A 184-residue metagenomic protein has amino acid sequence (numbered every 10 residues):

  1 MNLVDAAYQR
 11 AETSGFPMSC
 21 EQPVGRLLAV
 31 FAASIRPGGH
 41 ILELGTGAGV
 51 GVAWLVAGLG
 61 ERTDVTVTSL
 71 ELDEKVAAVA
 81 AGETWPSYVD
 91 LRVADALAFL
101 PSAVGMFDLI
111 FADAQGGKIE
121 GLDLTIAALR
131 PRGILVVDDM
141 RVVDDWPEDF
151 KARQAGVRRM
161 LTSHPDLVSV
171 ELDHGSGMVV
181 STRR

Functional and structural regions predicted by a protein language model:
M1-L109, G116-I134, M140-R184: A short alpha-helical cap/connector motif
